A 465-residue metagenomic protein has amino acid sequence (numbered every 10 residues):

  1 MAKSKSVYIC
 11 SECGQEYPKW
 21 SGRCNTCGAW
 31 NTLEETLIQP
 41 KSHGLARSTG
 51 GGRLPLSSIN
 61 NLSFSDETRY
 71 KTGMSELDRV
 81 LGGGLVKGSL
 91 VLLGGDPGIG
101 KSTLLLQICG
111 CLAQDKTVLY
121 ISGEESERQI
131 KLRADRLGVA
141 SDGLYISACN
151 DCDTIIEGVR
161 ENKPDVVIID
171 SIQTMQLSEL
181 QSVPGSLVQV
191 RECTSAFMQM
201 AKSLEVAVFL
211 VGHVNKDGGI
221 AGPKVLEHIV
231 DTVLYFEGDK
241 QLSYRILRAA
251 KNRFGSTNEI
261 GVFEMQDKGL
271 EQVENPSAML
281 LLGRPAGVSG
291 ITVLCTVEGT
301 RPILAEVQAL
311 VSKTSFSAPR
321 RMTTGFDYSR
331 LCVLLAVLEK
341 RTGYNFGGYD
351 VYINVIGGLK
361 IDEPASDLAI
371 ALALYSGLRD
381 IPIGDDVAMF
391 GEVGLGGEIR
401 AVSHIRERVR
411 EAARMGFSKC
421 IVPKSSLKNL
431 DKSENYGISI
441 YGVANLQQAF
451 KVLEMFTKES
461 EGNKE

Functional and structural regions predicted by a protein language model:
A2-E12, E16-R79, V86-L92, I99-G110 (+5 more regions): Peripheral, non-AAA+ core regions of ATP-driven protein-machinery
D96, G123: P-loop (Walker A) phosphate-binding loop of NTP-binding proteins
V118-S122: Conserved RecA-like ASCE P-loop NTPase motor core of nucleic-acid helicases/translocases
E127: Divalent metal-dependent catalytic cores for phosphoryl transfer on phosphate-bearing substrates
